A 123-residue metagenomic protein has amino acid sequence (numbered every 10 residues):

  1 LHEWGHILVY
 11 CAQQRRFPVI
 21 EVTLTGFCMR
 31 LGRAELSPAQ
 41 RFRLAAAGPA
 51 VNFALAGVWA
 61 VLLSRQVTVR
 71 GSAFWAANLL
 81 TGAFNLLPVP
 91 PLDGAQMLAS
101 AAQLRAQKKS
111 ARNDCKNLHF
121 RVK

Functional and structural regions predicted by a protein language model:
L1-K123: Hydrophobic transmembrane alpha-helices and their immediate loop junctions in multi-pass integral membrane proteins
